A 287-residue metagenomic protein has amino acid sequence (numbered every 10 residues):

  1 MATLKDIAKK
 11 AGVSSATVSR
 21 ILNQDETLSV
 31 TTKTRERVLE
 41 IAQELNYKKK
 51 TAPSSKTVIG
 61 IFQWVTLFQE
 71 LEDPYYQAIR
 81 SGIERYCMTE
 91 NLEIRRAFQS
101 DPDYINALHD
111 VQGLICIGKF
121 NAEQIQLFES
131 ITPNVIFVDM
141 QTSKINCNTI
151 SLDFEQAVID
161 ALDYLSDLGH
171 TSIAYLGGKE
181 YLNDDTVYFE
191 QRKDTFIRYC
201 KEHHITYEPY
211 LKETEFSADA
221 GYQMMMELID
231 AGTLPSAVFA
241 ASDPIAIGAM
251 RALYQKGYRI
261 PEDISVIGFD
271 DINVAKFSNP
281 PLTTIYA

Functional and structural regions predicted by a protein language model:
M1-K56: N-terminal helix-turn-helix DNA-binding module of bacterial transcription factors
A2, T57-D163, D167, M226-D230 (+1 more regions): Alpha-helical recognition/docking segments in bacterial nutrient-uptake and carbohydrate-utilization systems
I41, G82, Y86, Q191-H203 (+1 more regions): Alpha-helical structural signal in soluble globular domains
K48, N91-E93, N134, T171 (+2 more regions): Residue-level detector of anion-binding/catalytic polar loops
G60-I61, D110-I117, A174-G177, L211 (+2 more regions): Periplasmic-binding protein-like
T66-P74, F98-P102, I150-D160, L176-M226 (+3 more regions): Hinge/beta->alpha junction and helix N-cap segments in small-molecule ligand-binding domains
M226-A287: Flexible loop/turn connectors
